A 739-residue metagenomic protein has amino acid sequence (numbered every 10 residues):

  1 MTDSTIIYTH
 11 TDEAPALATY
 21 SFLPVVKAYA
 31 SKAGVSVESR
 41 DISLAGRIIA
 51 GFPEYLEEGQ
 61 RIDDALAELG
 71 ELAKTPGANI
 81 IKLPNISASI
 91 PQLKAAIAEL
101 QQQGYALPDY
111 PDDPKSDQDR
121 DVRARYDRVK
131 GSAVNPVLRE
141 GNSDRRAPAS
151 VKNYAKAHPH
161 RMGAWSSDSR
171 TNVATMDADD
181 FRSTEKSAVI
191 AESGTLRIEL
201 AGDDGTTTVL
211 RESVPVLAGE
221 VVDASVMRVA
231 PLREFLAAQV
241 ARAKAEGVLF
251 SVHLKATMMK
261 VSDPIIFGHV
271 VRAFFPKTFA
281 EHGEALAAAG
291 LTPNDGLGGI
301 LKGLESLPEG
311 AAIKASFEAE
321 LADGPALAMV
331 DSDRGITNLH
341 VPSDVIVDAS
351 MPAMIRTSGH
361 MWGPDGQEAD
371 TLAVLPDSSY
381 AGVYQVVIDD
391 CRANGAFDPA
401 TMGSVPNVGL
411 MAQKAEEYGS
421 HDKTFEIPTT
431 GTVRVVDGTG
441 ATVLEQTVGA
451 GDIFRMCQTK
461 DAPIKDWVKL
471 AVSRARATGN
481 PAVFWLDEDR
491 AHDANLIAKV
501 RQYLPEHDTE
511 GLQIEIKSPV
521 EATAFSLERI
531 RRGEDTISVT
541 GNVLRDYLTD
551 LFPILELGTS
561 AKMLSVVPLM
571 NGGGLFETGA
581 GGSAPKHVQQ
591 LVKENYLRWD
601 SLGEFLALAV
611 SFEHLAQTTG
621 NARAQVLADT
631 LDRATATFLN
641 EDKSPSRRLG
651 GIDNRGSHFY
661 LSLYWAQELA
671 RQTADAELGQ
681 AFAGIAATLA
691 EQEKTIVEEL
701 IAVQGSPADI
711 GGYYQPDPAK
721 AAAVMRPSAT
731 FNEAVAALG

Functional and structural regions predicted by a protein language model:
T2-G268, A280-K499, Y503, H507-F525 (+5 more regions): Extended, well-ordered protein cores
Q625, A676-Q680: Short, solvent-exposed positions on alpha-helices
E641, R648-G656, P707-I710, F731 (+1 more regions): Terminal, compositionally biased segments used for targeting/anchoring and flexible tails
A670-T673: Ligand-binding pocket scaffold of soluble enzyme catalytic domains
G679-A687: Short, charged, amphipathic alpha-helical segments
V697-Y713: A glycine-biased, small/acidic residue-tolerant capping/turn segment at secondary-structure junctions
P716-G739: C-terminal accessory extensions/subdomains outside the catalytic/core fold
